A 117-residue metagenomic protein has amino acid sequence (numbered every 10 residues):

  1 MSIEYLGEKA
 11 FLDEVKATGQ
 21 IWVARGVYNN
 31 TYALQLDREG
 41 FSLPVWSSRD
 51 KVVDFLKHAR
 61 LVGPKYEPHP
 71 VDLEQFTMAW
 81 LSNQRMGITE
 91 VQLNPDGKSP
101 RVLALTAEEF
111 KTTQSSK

Functional and structural regions predicted by a protein language model:
M1-K117: Conserved NAD+-utilizing ADP-ribose enzyme module
